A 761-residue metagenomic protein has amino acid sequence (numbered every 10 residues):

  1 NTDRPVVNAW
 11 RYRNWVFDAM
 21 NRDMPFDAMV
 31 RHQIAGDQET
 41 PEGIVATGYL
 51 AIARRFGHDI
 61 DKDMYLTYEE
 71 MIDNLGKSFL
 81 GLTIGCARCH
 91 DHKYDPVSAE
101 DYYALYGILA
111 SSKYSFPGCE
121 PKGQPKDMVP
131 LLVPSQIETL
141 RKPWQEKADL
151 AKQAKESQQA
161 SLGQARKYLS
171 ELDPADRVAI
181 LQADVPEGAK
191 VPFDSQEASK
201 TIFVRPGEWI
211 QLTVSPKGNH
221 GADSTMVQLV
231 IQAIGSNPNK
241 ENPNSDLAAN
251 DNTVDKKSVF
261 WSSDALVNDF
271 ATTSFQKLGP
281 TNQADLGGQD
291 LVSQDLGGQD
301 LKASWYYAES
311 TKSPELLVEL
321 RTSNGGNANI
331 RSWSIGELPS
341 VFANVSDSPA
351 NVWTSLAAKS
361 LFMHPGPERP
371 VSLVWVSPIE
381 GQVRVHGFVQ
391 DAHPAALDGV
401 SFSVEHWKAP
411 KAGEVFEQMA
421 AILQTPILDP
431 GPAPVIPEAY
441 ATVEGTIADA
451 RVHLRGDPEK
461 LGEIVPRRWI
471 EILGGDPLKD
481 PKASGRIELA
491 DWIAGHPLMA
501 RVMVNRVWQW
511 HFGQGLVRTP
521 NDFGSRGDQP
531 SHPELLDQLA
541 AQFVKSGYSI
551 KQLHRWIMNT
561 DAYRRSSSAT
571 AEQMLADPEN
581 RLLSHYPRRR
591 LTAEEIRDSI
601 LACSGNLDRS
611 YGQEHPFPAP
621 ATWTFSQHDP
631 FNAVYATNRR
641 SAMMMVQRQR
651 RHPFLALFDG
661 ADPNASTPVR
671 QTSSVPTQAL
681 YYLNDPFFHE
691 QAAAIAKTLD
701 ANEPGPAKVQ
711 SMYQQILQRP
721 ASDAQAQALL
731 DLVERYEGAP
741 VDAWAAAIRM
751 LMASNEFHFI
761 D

Functional and structural regions predicted by a protein language model:
N1-H32, Q38-T40, D95-P96, K142-S170 (+5 more regions): Primarily short, surface-exposed interaction patches in extracytoplasmic proteins
Y12, V45-A46, D101, T225-V227 (+8 more regions): Residues that flank catalytic or metal-binding motifs in active/ligand-binding sites
R13, F17, Q38-Q145, S403 (+1 more regions): Sequence context surrounding c-type heme c attachment/ligation sites in exported
Y103-S111, I557-R565, M750-L751: Acidic helix/loop microenvironments that form the catalytic cleft of cell-wall polysaccharide enzymes
A148-D149, Q153-A421, T425: Gly-Asp-aromatic-enriched flexible segments
M645-R648, A656-S666: A structural supersecondary motif
A747: Globin-like tetrapyrrole-binding proteins
